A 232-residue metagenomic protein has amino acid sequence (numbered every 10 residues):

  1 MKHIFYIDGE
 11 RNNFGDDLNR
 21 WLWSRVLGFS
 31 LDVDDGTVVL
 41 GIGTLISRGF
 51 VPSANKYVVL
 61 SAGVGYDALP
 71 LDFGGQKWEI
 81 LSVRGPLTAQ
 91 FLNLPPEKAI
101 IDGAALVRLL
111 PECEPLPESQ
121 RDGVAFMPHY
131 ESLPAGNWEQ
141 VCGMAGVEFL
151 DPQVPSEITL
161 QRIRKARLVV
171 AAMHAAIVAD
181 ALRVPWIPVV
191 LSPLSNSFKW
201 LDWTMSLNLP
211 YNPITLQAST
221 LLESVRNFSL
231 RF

Functional and structural regions predicted by a protein language model:
M1-F232: Active-site anion-handling motifs in enzyme catalytic cores
